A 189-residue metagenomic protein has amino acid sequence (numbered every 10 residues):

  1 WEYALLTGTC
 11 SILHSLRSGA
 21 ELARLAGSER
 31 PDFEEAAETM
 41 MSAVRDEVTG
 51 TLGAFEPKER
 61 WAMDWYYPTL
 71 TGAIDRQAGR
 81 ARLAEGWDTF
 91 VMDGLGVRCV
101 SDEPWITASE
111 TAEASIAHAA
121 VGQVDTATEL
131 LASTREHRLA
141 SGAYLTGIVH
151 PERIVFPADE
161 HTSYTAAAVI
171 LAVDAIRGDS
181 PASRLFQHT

Functional and structural regions predicted by a protein language model:
W1-T39, T89, A119, A158 (+1 more regions): The feature captures the catalytic groove of carbohydrate-active enzymes
W1-Y3, A37-A108, E129-T189: Extended glycan-interaction surfaces of carbohydrate-active proteins
L13, A20-A23, G72-R76, G122 (+1 more regions): Alpha-solenoid repeat junctions
L16, A23, T69-G72, S115-H118 (+1 more regions): Residue at a conserved register position within TPR or TPR-like alpha-solenoid repeats
V100-G122: Internal helical hairpin/lid segments
